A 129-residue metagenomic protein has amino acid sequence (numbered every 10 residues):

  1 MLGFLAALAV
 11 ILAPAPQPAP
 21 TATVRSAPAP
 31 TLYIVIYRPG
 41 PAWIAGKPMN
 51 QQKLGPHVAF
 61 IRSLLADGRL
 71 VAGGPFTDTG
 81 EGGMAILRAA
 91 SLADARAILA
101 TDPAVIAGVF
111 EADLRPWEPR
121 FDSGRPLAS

Functional and structural regions predicted by a protein language model:
M1-A15: Bacterial N-terminal signal peptides
P16-S129: Conserved, structured core segments of small domains
